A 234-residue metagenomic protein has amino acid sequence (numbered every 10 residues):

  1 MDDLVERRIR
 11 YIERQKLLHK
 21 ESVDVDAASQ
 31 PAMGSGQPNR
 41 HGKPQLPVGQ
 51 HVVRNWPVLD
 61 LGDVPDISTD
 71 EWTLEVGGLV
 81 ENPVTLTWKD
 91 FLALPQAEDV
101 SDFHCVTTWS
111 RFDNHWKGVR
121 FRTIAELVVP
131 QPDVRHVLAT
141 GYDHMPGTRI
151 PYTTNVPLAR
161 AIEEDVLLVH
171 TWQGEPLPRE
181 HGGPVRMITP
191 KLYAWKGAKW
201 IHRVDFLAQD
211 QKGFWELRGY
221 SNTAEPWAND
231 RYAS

Functional and structural regions predicted by a protein language model:
D2-S234: Structured, non-membrane catalytic/scaffold regions adjacent to prosthetic-group chemistry
